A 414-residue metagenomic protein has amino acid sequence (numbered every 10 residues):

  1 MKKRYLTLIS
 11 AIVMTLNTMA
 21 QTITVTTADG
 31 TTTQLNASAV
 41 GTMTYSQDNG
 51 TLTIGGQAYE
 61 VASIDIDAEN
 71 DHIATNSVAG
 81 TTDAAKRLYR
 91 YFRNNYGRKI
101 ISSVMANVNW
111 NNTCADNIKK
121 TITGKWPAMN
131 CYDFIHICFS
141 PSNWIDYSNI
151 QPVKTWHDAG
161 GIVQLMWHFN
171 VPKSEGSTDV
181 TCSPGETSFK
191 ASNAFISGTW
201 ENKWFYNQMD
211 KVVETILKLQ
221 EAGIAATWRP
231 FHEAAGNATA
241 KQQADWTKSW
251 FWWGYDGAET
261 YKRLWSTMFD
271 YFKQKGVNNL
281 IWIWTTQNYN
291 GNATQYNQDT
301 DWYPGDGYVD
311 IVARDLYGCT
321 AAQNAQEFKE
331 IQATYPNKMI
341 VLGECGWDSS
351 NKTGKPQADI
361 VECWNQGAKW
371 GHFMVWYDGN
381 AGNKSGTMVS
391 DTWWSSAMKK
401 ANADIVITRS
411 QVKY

Functional and structural regions predicted by a protein language model:
M1-T22: Bacterial Sec-dependent N-terminal signal peptides
L35-Y45, A58-D71: Structured surface patches comprising rigid loops and adjacent beta-strands/short helices at the edges of well-ordered
A68-Y147, K154, V361, K400 (+2 more regions): N-terminal module-boundary/linker segments of secreted carbohydrate-active enzymes
R87, N111-T121, Y147-Q151, E214 (+3 more regions): Alpha-helical scaffolding within the catalytic cores of extracellular/periplasmic polymer-degrading hydrolases
I100-A106, M339-Y414: Substrate-binding cleft of secreted/luminal carbohydrate-active enzymes
S103-M105, R229-H232, W265-N297, M339-N351 (+1 more regions): Aromatic-lined carbohydrate-recognition surfaces of secreted/lumenal glycan-active proteins
F139-I145, N149-D270, Q274-V277: Substrate-binding cleft of extracellular glycoside hydrolase catalytic domains
Q298-A321, W376: Aromatic- and acid-rich polysaccharide-binding/catalytic face of secreted or lumenal carbohydrate-active enzymes
